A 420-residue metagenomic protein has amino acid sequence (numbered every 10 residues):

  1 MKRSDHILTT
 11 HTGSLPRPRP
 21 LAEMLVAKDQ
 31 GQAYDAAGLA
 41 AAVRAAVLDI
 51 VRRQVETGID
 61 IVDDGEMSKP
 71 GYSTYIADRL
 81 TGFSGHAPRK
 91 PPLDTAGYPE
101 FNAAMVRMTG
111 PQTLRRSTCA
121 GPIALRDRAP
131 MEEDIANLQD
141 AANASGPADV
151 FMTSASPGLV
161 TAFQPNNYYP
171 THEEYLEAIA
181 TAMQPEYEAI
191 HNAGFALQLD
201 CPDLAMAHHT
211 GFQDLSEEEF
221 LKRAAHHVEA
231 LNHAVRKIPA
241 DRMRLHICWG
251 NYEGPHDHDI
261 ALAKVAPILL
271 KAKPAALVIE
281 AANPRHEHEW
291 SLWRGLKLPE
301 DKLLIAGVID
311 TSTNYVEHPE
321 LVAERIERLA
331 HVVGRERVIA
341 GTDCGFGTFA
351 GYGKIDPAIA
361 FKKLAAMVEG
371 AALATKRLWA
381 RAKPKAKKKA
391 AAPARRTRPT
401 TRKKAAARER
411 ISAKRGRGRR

Functional and structural regions predicted by a protein language model:
M1-P399, K403, R419-R420: Domain-level signal for soluble alpha/beta catalytic cores
R408-R420: Short terminal targeting/anchoring segments and short Lys/Arg-rich nucleic-acid-contact patches
